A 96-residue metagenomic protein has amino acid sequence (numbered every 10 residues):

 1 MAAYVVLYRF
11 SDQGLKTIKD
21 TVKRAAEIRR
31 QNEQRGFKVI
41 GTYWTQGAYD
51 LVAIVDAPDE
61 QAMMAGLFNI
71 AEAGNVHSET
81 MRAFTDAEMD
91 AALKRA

Functional and structural regions predicted by a protein language model:
M1-E33, K38, T45-Y49, F84 (+1 more regions): Short S/T/G/P-rich N-terminal loop/turn motif that feeds into the first structured element of a domain
V5-R9, Y43-G66: Short, well-ordered beta-strand segments in beta-rich or mixed alpha/beta enzyme and ligand-binding folds
V39-T42, S78-T80: Generic structural signal for residues in well-ordered beta-strands
A57-A87: An amphipathic, aromatic/His-enriched active-site/gating alpha helix that lines ligand/cofactor pockets
